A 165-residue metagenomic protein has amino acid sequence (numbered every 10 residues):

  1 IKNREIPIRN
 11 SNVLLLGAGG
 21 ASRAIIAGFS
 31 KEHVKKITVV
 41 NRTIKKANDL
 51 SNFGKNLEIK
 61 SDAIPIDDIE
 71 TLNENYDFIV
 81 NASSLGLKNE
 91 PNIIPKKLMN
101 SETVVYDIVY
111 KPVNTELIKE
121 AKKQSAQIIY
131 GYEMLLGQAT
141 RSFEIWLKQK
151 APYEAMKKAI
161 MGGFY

Functional and structural regions predicted by a protein language model:
R4-I6, N10, I108-Y165: Adenosine-phosphate binding glycine-rich loop
P7-N10, E32, N100: Short, flexible coil/linker segments at domain boundaries that flank nucleotide/cofactor-interacting
N10-S30: Glycine-rich adenosine-cofactor-binding loop
V13-L16, V39, D107: Hydrophobic Val/Ile/Leu positions in short beta-strands of Rossmann-like dinucleotide-binding domains
E32-L57: NAD(P)-binding Rossmann-fold cofactor-contacting core
S61-I128: Rossmann-like adenosine-cofactor binding region
